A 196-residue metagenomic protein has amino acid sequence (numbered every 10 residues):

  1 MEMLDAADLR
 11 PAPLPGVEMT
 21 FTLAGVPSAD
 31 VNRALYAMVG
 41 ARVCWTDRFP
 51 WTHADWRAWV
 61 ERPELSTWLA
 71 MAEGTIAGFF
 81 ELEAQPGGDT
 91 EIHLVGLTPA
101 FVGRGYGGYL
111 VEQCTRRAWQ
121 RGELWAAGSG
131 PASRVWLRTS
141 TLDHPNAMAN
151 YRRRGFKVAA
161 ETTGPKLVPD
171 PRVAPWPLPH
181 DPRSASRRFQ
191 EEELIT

Functional and structural regions predicted by a protein language model:
M1-E18, R153, K157-T196: Terminal substrate-recognition subdomain of acyl/acetyltransferases
D5, L94-G96, T139: Short, structured patches in soluble enzyme cores that scaffold and shape functional sites
P13-R48, P177: Short amphipathic alpha-helix that is part of the acyltransferase structural core
D47, W51-A54, V60-T67, M71-P99: A conserved beta-strand-loop-helix scaffold within acyl/acetyltransferase catalytic domains
S66, S133-V135, K157: Short acidic/polar active-site loop segments enriched in Thr and Asp
L94-L97, G103-Q120, R134, N146-R153: Conserved acetyl-CoA-binding loop-helix of GNAT-fold acetyltransferases
V102, G128-P131, W136-A147, G164-P175: Conserved beta-strand-loop-alpha-helix junction that forms the acyl-donor binding cleft
Q120-G130: Alpha-helix termini
